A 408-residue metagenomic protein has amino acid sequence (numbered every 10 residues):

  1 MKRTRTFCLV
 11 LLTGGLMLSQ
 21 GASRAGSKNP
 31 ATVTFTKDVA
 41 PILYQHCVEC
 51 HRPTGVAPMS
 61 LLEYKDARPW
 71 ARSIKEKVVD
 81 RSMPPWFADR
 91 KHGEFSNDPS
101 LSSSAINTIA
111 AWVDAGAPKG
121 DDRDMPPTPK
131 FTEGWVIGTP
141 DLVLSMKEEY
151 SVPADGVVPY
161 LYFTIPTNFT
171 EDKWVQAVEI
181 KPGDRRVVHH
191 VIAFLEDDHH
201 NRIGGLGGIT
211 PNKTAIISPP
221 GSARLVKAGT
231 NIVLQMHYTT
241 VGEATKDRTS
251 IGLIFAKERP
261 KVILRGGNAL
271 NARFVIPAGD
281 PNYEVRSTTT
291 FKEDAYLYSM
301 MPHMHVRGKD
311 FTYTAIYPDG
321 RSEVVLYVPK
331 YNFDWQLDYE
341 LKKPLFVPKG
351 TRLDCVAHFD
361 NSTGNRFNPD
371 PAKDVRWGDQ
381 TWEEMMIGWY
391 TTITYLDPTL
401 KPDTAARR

Functional and structural regions predicted by a protein language model:
M1-R5: Positively charged n-region of N-terminal signal peptides that target proteins for export
T6-C8, Y64: Generic alpha-helix initiation/capping and coil-helix boundary signal
C8-S19: Bacterial N-terminal signal peptides
Q20-F169, K173, A177, K181 (+3 more regions): Aromatic- and Gly/Pro-enriched helix-to-coil junctions and flexible linker segments
I137-K401, R407-R408: His-enriched metal-coordination microenvironments in redox/metal-binding proteins
